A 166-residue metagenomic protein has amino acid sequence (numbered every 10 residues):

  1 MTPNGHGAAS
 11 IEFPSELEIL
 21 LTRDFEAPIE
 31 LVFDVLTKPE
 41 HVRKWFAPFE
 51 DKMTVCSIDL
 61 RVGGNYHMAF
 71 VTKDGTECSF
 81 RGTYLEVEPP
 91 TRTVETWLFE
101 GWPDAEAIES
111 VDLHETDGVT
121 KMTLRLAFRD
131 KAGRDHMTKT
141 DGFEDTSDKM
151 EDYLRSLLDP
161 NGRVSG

Functional and structural regions predicted by a protein language model:
M1-K52, G166: Hydrophobic ligand-binding cavity/cleft-lining segments
M1-N4, F128-G166: A conserved amphipathic terminal alpha-helix motif
F13-S15, I58-L60, D74-C78, W102-A105 (+1 more regions): A generic structural micro-feature
L20-L21, E40-E77, G162-G166: Short beta-edge strand/loop motif at the mouth of beta-sheet-based domains
R23, C56-I58, F80-E86, W97-L98 (+1 more regions): Hydrophobic/aromatic beta-strand elements that line small-molecule binding cavities or substrate pockets in beta-rich
I29-E30, L60-R61, L85-R92, D112-K121: A short, structured loop/turn motif at beta-sheet edges
V32, V42, Y66-M68, Y84 (+4 more regions): Hydrophobic pocket/interface hotspot
V94-D145: Beta-strand/loop substructures that line and gate deep hydrophobic ligand-binding cavities in soluble
